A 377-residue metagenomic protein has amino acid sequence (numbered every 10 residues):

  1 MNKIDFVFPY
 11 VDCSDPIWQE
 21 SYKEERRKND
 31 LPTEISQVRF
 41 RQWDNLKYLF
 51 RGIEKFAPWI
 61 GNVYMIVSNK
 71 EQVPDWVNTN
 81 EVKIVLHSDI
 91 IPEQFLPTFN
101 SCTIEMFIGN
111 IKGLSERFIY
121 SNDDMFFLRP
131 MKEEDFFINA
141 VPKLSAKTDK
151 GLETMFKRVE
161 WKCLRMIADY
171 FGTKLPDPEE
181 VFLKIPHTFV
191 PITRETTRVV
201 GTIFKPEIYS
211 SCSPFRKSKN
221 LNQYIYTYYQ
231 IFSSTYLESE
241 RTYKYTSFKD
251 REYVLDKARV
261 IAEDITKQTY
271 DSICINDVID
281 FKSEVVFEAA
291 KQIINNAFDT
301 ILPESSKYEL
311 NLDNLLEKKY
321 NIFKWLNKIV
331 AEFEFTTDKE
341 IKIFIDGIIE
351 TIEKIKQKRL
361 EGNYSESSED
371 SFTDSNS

Functional and structural regions predicted by a protein language model:
M1-D89, S234, I275-I355: N-terminal anchoring/stem segment of glycosyltransferases
Q37, I208-K217: Active-site rim elements
V77-N110: Active-site-proximal specificity loops/subdomain of glycosyltransferases
R117-F126: Short beta-strand-to-loop acidic/aromatic patch adjacent to the donor-nucleotide binding site
M131-E153: Conserved donor-nucleotide/metal-binding helix-loop-beta segment in metal-dependent transferases, i.e., the alpha-helix
T148-C212: Long, charge-rich alpha-helical interaction segments
Y224, Y228, S234-F287: Extended hydrophobic/aromatic segments used for targeting, binding, or gating
N363-S377: Intrinsically disordered, low-complexity serine/threonine-rich segments that act as phosphorylation-prone tracts
